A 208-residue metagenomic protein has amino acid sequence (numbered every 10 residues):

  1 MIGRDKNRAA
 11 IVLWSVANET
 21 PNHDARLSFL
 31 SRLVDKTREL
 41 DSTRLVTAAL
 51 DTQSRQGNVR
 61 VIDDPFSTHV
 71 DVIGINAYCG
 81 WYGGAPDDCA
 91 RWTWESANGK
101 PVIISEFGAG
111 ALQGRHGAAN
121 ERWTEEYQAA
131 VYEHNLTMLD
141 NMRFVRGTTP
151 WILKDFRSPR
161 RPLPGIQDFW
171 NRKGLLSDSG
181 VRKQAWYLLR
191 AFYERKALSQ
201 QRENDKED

Functional and structural regions predicted by a protein language model:
M1-R195, R202-D208: Substrate-binding/catalytic cleft of secreted carbohydrate-active enzymes, primarily glycoside hydrolases
